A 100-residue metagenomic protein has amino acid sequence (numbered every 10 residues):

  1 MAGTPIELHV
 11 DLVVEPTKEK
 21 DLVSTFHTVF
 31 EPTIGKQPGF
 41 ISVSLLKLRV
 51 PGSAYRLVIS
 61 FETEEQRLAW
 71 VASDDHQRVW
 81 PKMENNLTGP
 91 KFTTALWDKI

Functional and structural regions predicted by a protein language model:
M1-I6, S42-S53, P81-I100: Glycine-rich beta-strand-turn "strand-cap" elements at beta-sheet edges
P5-V14: Short glycine-/aliphatic-rich beta-strand segments at the starts of folded cytosolic domains
V10, A72-S73, D98-I100: Short flexible/disordered coil segments
V13-F26: Short, surface-exposed ligand-recognition loops at beta-strand->loop->(often short) alpha-helix junctions that present
E15-T17, L48-V50, E62-Q66: Short coil/turn motifs at secondary-structure junctions
K18-K20, E31-I34, L45-L48: Intrinsically disordered, low-complexity segments enriched in polar/charged residues with Gly/Pro, especially when
V29-I41, S60-T94: An amphipathic, aromatic/His-enriched active-site/gating alpha helix that lines ligand/cofactor pockets
